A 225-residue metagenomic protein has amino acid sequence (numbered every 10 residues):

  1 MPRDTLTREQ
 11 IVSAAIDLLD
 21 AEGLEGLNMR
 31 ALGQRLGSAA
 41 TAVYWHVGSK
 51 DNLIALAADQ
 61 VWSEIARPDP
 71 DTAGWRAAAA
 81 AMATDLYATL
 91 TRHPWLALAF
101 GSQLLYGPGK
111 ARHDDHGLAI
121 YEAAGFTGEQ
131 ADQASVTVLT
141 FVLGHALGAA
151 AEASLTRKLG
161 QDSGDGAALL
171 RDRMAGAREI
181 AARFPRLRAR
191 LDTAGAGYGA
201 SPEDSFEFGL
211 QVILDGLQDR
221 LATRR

Functional and structural regions predicted by a protein language model:
Q10, A14, L18-N52, L56: Helix-turn-helix
Q10, N52, A81, R112 (+4 more regions): Amphipathic alpha-helical interaction segments
A58, Y87-G109, D115-H116, L147-L155 (+1 more regions): Amphipathic alpha-helical segments used for helix-helix packing
Q60-E64: Short, basic, alpha-helical segments at the C-terminal edge of helix-turn-helix-like DNA-binding modules
A66-R112, G128-A131, S135-V138: Hydrophobic alpha-helical connector segments
H116-M174: A contiguous pocket-lining binding segment that forms or flanks enzyme active sites
A151-R225: C-terminal peripheral helix-coil segments that are non-catalytic and often amphipathic
